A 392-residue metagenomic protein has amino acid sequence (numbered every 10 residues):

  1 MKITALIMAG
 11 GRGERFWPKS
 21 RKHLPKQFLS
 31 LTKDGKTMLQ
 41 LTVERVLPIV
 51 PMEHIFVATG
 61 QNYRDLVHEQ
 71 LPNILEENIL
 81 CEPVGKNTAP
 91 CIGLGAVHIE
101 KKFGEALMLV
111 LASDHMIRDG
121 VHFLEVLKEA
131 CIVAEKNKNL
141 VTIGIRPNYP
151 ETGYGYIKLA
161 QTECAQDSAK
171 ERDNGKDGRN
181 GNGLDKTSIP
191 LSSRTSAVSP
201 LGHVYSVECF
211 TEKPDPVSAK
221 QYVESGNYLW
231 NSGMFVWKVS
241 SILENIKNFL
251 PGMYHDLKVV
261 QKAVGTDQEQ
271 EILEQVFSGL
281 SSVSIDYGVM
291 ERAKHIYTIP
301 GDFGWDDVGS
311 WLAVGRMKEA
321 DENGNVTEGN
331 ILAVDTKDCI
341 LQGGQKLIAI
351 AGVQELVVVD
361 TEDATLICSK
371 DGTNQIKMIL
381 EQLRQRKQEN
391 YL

Functional and structural regions predicted by a protein language model:
M1-I3, M52-E53, L75-E76, F103-A106 (+9 more regions): Short coil/turn connectors at secondary-structure junctions
M1-I7, R15-K22, T32-A112, R118-L124 (+5 more regions): Conserved N-terminal catalytic core of the sugar/cofactor nucleotidyltransferase
L39, G95, D114, I157 (+3 more regions): Residue-level signal for inorganic ion chemistry
G120-K170, P200-F277, Y297, K370: Conserved core of the sugar-phosphate nucleotidyltransferase
T162-H203: Intrinsically disordered, low-complexity terminal tails and inter-domain linkers enriched for S/T/G/P/D/E
V239-L392: Left-handed beta-helix
